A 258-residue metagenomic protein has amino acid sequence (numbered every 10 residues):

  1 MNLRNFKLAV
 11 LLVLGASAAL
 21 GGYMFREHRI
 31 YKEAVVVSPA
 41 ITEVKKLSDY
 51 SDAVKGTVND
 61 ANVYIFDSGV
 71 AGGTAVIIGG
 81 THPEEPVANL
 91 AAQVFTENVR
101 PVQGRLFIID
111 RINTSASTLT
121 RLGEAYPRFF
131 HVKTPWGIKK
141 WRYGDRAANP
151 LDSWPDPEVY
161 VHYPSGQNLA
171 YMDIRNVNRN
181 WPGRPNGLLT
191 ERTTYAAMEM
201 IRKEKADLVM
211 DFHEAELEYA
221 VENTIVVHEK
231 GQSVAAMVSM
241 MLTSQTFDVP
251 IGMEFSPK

Functional and structural regions predicted by a protein language model:
N2-N62: Short glycine- and acidic-rich boundary segments immediately preceding or forming the N-terminal edge of structured
A61-A71: Short beta-strand-to-loop junctions in surface cap/lid or active-site-entrance loops
N62, A91-V94, R192-A196: Well-ordered alpha-helical segments embedded in enzymatic catalytic cores
G73-H82, M210: Short beta-strand element of the alpha/beta-hydrolase
H82-L90: Di-metal (Zn2+ and/or Mg2+/Mn2+) metal-binding site signature of metallo-dependent hydrolases with the MBL/beta-CASP
P86-V87, V102-S244: Active-site/substrate-binding loop(s) of hydrolase catalytic cores
A91-G104: A short, Lys/Arg-enriched amphipathic alpha-helix followed by its capping loop at the start of a domain
E214, P250-K258: Short catalytic/ligand-gating loop segments at beta-alpha or beta-beta junctions within enzyme catalytic domains
